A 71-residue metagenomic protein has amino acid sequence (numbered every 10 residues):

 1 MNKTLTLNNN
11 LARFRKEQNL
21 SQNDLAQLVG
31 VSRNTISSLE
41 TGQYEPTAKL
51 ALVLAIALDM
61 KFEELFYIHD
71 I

Functional and structural regions predicted by a protein language model:
M1-E17: A short, Lys/Arg-rich alpha-helix, primarily the initiator
N9, N19-L20, P46-K49: Residue-level signal for the short linker/turn that defines the boundary of a DNA-recognition helix
K16, Q27, I56: Alpha-helical residues within the helix-turn-helix
L20-S37: Short alpha-helical DNA-recognition segment
K49-E64: DNA major-groove recognition helix of helix-turn-helix/homeodomain DNA-binding modules
F66-I71: Short, charged recognition helix plus adjacent turn of helix-turn-helix-like nucleic-acid-binding domains
